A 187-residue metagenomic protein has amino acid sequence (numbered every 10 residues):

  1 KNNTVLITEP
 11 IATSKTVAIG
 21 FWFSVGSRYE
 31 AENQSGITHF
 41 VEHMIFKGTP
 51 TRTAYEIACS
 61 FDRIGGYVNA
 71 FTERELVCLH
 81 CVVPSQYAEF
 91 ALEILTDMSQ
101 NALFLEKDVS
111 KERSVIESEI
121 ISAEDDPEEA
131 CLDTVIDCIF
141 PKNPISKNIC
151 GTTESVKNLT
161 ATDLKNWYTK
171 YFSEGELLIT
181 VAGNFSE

Functional and structural regions predicted by a protein language model:
K1-I57, E93, K165-E187: His/Glu-rich zincin catalytic helix
P10, A54-E187: Charge-rich, well-structured scaffold segments of protease-associated domains
